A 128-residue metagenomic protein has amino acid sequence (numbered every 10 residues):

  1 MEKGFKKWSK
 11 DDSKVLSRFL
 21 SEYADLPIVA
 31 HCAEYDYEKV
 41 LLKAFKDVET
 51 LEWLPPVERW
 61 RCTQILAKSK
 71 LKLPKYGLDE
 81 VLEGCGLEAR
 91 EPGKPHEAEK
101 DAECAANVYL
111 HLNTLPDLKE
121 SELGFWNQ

Functional and structural regions predicted by a protein language model:
M1-F19: Metal-dependent phosphoesterase signature
M1-K3, L20-Q128: Metal-dependent phosphoesterase core characteristic of DEDDh/y 3'-5' exonuclease domains
